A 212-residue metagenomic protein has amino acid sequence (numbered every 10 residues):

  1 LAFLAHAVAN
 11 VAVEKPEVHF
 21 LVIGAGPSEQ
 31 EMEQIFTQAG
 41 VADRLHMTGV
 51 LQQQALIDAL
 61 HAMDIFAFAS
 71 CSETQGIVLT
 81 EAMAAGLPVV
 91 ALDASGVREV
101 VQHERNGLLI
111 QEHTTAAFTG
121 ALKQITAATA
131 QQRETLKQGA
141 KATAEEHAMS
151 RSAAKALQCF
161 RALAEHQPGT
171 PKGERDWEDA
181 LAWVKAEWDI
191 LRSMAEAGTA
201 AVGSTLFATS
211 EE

Functional and structural regions predicted by a protein language model:
L1-N10, F20, P27-E33, A116: A conserved mid-protein helix/loop that constitutes part of the nucleotide-sugar donor-binding site
E31-L51: Nucleotide-activated donor-binding/catalytic signature segment of Leloir-type glycosyltransferases, i.e., the conserved
V50-L51, D58-M63: Short alpha-helical donor nucleotide-sugar binding micro-motif in glycosyltransferases
C71: Aromatic "clamp/platform" in nucleotide-sugar-dependent glycosyltransferases that forms part of the donor/acceptor
P88-A91: Short hydrophobic beta-strand element within catalytic cores of glycosyltransferases and related nucleotide-activated
H103-E104, L108-T115, Q124-A130: Conserved acidic donor-binding segment of nucleotide-sugar-dependent glycosyltransferases
Q131-E146, Q158: A short, well-ordered alpha-helix in the C-terminal region of glycosyltransferases
S150-E212: C-terminal amphipathic helix plus adjacent low-complexity, charged tail appended to glycosyltransferase catalytic
